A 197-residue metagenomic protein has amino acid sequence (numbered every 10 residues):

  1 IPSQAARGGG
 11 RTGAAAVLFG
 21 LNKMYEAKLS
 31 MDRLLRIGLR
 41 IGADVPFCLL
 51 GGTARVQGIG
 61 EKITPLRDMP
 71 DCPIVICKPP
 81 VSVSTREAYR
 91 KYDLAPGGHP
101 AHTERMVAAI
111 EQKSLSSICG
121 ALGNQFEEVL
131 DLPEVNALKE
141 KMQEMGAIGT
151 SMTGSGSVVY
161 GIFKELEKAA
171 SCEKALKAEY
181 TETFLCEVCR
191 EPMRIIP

Functional and structural regions predicted by a protein language model:
I1-A5, N22-D32, M69-P70, K78-V81 (+1 more regions): ATP-binding N-lobe of GHMP and related small-molecule kinases
I1-A6, G146-T150: Short pre-catalytic strand/loop immediately N-terminal to key active-site residues, enriched for Gly-Thr
A5-R33, F47-G51: DPxDG-like acidic metal-binding loop motif
G20-I37, E165-A178: Phosphate-handling active-site elements
L50, R55-G149, K164-K177, T181 (+1 more regions): Conserved, helical-rich catalytic subdomain that frames metal- and/or nucleotide-binding sites in enzyme alpha/beta
S157-V158: Conserved glycine-rich beta-strand-loop-beta hairpin in the small C-terminal domain of fold type I
